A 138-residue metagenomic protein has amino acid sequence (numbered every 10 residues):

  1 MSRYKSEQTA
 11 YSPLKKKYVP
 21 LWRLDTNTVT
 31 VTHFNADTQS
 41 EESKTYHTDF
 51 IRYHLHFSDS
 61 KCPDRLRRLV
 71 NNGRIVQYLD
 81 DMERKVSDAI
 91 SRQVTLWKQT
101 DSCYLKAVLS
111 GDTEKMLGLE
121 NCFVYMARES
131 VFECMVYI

Functional and structural regions predicted by a protein language model:
M1, Y46, C103-K106: General structural signal for secondary-structure boundaries
M1-H33: N-terminal accessory interaction module
E7-P13, Y46-H47, L55-S58, D64 (+3 more regions): Generic structural signal for short, flexible, solvent-exposed coil/loop and linker residues
P20-Q93, W97: Extended, surface-exposed interaction regions
Q99-I138: C-terminal charged interaction modules
